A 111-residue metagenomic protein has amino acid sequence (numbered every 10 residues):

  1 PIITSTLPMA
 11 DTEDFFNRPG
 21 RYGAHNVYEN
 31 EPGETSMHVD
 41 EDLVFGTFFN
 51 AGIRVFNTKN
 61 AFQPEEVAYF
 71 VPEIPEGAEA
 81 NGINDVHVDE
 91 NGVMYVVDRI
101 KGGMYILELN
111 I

Functional and structural regions predicted by a protein language model:
P1-I111: Feature marking well-ordered beta-strand scaffolds used for ligand recognition
